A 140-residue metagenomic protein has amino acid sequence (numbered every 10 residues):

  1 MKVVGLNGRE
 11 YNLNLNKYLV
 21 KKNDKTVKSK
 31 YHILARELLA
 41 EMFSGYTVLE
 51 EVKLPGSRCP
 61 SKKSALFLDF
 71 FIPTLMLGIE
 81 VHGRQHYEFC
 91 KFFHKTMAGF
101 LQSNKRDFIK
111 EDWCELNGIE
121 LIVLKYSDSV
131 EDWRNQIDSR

Functional and structural regions predicted by a protein language model:
M1-R140: Nucleic-acid endo/exonuclease domains
